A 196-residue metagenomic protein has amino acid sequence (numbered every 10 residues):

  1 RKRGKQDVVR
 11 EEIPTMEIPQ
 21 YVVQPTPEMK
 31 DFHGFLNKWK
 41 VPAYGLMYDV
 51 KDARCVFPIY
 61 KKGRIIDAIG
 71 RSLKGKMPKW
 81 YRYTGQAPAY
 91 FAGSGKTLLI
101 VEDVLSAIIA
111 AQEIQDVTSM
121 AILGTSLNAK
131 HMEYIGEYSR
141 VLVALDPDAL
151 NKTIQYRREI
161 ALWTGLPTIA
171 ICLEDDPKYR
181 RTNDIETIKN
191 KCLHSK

Functional and structural regions predicted by a protein language model:
R1-K62, A92-G93, L193-K196: TOPRIM metal-binding catalytic domain and adjacent DNA-binding surface shared by DnaG-type primases
R3-Q6, W80, D184, N190: N-terminal cationic leader/targeting segments used for protein routing and processing
Q6, Q20, Q24, Q86 (+2 more regions): Residue-identity detector for glutamine
M29-F32, I65, T182-I185: Alpha-helix initiation and N-capping motif
L36, D49-Y138: Phosphate-handling DNA/RNA-contact segment within nucleic-acid enzymes
G95-L98, S106-K196: TOPRIM fold recognition
